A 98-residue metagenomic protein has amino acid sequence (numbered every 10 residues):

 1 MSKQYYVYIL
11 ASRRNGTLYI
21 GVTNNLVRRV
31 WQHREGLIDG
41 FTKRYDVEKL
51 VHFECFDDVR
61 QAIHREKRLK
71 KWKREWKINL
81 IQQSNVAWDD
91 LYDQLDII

Functional and structural regions predicted by a protein language model:
M1-I38, K43-F53, R60-K67, S84-V86 (+1 more regions): GIY-YIG nuclease catalytic motif and its immediate N-terminal context
H64-Q82: An amphipathic, aromatic/His-enriched active-site/gating alpha helix that lines ligand/cofactor pockets
